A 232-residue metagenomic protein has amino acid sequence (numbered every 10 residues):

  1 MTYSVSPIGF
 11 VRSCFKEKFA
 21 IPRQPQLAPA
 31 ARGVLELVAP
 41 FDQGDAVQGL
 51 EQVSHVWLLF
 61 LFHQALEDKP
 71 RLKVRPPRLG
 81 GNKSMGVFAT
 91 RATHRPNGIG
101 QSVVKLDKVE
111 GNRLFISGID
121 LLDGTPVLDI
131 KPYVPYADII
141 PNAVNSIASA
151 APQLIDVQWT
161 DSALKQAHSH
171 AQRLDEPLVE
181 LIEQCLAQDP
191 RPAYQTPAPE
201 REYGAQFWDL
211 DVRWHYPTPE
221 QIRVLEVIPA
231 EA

Functional and structural regions predicted by a protein language model:
M1-P7, H94-V103, W208: Short coil-to-beta-strand transition motifs
T2-G44, L50-Q52, Y133-Q184, Y194: Arg/Lys-rich, positively charged N-terminal/basic patches that mediate binding to nucleic acids
R12, V104-D107: Conserved positions in beta-strands of structured domains
K16, K108-L114: Short, conserved beta-turn/loop elements at beta-strand boundaries and strand-helix junctions
A46-G100, L186-Q188, Y194-A198: Active-site-adjacent substructure of cysteine-protease-like catalytic cores
D120-D138: Cysteine protease-like catalytic core of ubiquitin/ubiquitin-like
L122, P217-A232: Enriched for short, Lys/Arg-rich terminal
P197-T218: Basic/aromatic recognition patch in beta-strand/loop cores that engages polyanionic ligands
